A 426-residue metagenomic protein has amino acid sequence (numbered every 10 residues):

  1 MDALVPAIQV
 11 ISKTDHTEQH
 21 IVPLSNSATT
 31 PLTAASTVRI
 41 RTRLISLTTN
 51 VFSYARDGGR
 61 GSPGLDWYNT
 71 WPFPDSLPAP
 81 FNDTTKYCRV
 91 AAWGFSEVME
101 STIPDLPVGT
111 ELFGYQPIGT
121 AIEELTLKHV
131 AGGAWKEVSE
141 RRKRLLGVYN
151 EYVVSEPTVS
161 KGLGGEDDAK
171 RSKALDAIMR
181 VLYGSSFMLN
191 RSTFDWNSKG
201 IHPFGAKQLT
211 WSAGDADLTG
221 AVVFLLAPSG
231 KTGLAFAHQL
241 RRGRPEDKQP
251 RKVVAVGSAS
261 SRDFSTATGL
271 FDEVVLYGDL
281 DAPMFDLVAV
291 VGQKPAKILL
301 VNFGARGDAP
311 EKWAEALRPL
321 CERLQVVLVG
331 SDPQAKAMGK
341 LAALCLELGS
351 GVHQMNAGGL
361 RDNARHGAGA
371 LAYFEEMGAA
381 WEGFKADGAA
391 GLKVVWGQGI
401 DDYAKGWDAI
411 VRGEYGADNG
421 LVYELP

Functional and structural regions predicted by a protein language model:
M1-L32, L425-P426: Eukaryotic N-terminal targeting leaders
T30-S46, R60-T126: Glycine-rich beta-strand-centered segment in the early N-terminal region that forms part of a ligand/cofactor-binding
F113-A221: NAD(P)H dinucleotide-binding glycine-rich loop of Rossmann-like/cofactor-binding domains, especially the beta1-alpha1
G205, Q239-G243: Extended repeat-based interaction scaffolds and adjacent low-complexity, acidic/S/T/P-biased segments that form broad
S229-T232: Hydrophobic/small residue at the entry helix of a nucleotide-binding pocket
P245-K312: Adenosine-nucleotide cofactor-binding segment
P310-D387: Glycine-rich phosphate-binding loop and adjacent beta-alpha segment of Rossmann(oid) nucleotide-cofactor-binding
R361-P426: C-terminal hydrophobic helical "lid"/dimerization subdomain of Rossmann-like NAD(P)H-dependent oxidoreductases
